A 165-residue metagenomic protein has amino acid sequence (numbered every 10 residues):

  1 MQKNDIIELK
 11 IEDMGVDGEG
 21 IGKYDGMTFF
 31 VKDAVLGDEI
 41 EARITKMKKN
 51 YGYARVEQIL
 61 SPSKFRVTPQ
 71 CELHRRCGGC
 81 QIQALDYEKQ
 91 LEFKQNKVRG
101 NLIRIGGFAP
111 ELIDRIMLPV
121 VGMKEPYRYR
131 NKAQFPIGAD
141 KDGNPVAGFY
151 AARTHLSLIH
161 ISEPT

Functional and structural regions predicted by a protein language model:
M1-L73, A152-T154: Terminal RNA-binding accessory module
V67-L85: Local cysteine-cluster metal-coordination motifs and their immediate loop/turn environment, predominantly Fe-S cluster
G79-Q81, H155-L158: Short small-residue beta-strand/loop micro-motif enriched in glycine and branched aliphatics
G79-V98: Iron-sulfur (Fe-S) cluster-binding segments and ferredoxin-like electron-carrier domains, especially [2Fe-2S]
N96-E111: A short, contiguous, amphipathic alpha-helix enriched in charged residues
D114-K141: Composition-driven low-complexity segments enriched in polar/acidic and proline residues
G138-S157: Flexible glycine-/small-residue-enriched beta->alpha junction loops that bind anionic phosphate/pyrophosphate groups
S157-T165: Residue-level detector of conserved catalytic or cofactor/ligand-binding positions in enzyme active sites
